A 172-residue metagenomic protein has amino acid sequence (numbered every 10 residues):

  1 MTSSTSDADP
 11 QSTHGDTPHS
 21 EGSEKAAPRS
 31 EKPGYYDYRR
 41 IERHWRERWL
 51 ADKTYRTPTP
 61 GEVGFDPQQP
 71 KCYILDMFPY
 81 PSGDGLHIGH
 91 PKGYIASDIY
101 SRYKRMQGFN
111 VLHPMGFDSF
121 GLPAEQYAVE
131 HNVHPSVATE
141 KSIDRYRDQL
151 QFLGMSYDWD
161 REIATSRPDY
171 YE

Functional and structural regions predicted by a protein language model:
T2-E172: N-terminal, positively charged nucleic-acid-binding surface of large information/translation enzymes
